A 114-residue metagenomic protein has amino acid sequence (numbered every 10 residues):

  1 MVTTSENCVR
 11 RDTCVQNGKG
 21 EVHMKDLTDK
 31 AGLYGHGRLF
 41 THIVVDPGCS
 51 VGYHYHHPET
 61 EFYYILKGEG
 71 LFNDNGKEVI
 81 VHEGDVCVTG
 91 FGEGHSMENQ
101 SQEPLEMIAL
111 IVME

Functional and structural regions predicted by a protein language model:
M1-G37, G52: A short, N-terminal "cap"/entry segment at the start of jelly-roll beta-barrel domains of the cupin/DSBH fold
D26-K30, T41-H56, F91: Conserved short histidine dyad/triad with adjacent acidic residue
L33-H36, D46-C49, E69, M113-E114: Short, charged/polar surface micro-motifs in flexible loops or helix N-caps
H42-D46, Y55-F72: Short, conserved beta-strand element in jelly-roll/cupin
I43, V88, E103-E114: A short hydrophobic beta-strand segment most commonly corresponding to one strand of the jelly-roll/cupin
P47-C49, P58, K77, E93 (+1 more regions): A generic "binding-loop/recognition-motif" signal
Y53, F72-N73, T89, H95-Q102: Short beta-strand His + acidic residue motifs that chelate non-heme Fe in jelly-roll/DSBH and cupin folds
G76-F91: Short acidic-glycine-tyrosine-enriched beta hairpin
